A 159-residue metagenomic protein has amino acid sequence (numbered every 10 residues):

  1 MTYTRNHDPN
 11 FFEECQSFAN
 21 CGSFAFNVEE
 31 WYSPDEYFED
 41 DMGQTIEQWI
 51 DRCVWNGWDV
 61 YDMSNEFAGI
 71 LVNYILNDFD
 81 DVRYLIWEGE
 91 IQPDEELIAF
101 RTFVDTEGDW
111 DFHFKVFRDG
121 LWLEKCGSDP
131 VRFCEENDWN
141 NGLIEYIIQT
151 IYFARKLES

Functional and structural regions predicted by a protein language model:
M1-C15: Active-site-adjacent structural segments surrounding the nucleophilic cysteine of cysteine proteases and isopeptidases
T4-R5, D80-V82, V131-E135: Short amphipathic alpha-helical surface micro-motifs
E13-Y32, E39, G43-T45, S64-A68 (+1 more regions): Active-site nucleophilic cysteine motif
Q44-D129: ...with weaker cross-activation on analogous glycine-rich loops/strands in unrelated enzymes
L121-S159: Active-site or metal-binding loop neighborhoods of secreted/extracellular toxin and effector enzymes
